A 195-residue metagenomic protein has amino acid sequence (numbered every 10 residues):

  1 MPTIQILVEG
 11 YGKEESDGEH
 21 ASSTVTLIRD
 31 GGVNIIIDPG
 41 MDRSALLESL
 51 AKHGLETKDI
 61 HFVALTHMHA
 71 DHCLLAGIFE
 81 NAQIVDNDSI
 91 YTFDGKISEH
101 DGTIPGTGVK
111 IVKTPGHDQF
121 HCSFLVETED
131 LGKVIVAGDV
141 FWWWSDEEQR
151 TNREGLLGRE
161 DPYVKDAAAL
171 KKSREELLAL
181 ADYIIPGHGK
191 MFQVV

Functional and structural regions predicted by a protein language model:
M1-V33, T103, A168, K172 (+1 more regions): Zn-dependent metallo-beta-lactamase
K13-S22, I28, N87-D101, C122 (+1 more regions): Active-site-proximal loop/helix segment associated with metal-binding centers of metalloenzymes
E14, S44, M68-L74, T92-F93 (+3 more regions): Active-site environment of divalent metal-dependent phosphoester hydrolases
S16, H20-S22, P39-T107: Active-site HxH/HxHxD metal-binding segment of metal-dependent hydrolases
G32-N34, G132-K133: Residues that mark the start of a beta-strand
I36-G40, H61-H69, L75, V85-D88 (+5 more regions): Active-site neighborhood of phospho(di)ester-bond hydrolases with catalytic His/Asp-centered motifs
I104-F120: A mid-sequence, solvent-exposed acidic-amphipathic segment
Q119-V195: Metallo-beta-lactamase
